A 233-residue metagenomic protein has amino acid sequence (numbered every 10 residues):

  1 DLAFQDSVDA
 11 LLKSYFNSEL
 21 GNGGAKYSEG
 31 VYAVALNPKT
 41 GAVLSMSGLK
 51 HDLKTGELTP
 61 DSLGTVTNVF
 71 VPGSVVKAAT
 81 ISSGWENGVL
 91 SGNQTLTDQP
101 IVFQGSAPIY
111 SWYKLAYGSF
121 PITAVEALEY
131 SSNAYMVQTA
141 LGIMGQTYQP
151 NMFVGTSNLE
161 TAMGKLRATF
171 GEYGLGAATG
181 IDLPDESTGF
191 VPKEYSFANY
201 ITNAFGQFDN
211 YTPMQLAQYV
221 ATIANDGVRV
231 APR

Functional and structural regions predicted by a protein language model:
D1-K26, V31: Conserved, well-ordered alpha-helix/loop/beta-strand core segments that scaffold catalytic motifs
L12, A25-F70, S82-R233: Beta-lactam-recognizing serine transpeptidase/beta-lactamase-like catalytic domain environment
